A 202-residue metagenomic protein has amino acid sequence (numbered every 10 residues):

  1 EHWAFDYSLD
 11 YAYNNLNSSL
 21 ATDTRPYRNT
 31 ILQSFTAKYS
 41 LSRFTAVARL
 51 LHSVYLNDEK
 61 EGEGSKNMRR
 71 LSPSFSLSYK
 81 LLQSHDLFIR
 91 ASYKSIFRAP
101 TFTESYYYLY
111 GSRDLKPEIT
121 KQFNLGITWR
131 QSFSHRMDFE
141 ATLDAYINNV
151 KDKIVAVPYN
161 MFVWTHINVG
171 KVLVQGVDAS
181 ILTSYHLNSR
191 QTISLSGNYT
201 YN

Functional and structural regions predicted by a protein language model:
E1, S19-R25, T36-K38, E61-S65 (+5 more regions): Outer-membrane beta-barrel proteins
H2, S42-R43, Q83-H85, K121 (+2 more regions): Short coil turns and loop connectors of transmembrane beta-barrels in diderm outer membranes and organellar homologs
H2-S19, R25-E61, M68-S76, S92-I96 (+2 more regions): Surface-exposed extracellular loop regions of Gram-negative outer-membrane beta-barrel proteins
R25-I31, N67-L71, I119-F123, M137 (+3 more regions): Residues that define the transmembrane beta-barrel architecture of outer-membrane proteins
R43-F44, E140-N149, I167-N202: Gram-negative outer-membrane beta-barrel transporters
L56-D58, S65-R70, L77-N124, A145-I167: Surface-exposed extracellular loop regions of Gram-negative outer-membrane beta-barrel proteins, predominantly
S76, N124-T128, S180: Outer-membrane beta-barrel "beta-signal"
